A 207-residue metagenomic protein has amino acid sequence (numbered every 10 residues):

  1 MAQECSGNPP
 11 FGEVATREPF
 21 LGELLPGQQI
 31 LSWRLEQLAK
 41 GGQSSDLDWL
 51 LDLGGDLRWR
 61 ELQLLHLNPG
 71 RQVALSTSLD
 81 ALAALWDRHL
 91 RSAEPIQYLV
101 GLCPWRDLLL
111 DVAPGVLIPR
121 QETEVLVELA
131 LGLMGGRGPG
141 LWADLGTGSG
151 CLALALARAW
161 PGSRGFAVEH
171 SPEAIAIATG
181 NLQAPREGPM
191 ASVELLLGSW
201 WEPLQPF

Functional and structural regions predicted by a protein language model:
A2-V100: N-terminal auxiliary segments of SAM/dcSAM-dependent transferases
Q37, L156, L182-P185: Hydrophobic alpha-helical packing residues
V73-D80, W142, M190-E194: Glycine-rich, flexible loop segments associated with nucleotide phosphate handling
A83-G180, L197, P203: SAM-dependent Rossmann-like transferase core, predominantly class I methyltransferases with a strong bias toward
T179-F207: S-adenosyl-L-methionine
